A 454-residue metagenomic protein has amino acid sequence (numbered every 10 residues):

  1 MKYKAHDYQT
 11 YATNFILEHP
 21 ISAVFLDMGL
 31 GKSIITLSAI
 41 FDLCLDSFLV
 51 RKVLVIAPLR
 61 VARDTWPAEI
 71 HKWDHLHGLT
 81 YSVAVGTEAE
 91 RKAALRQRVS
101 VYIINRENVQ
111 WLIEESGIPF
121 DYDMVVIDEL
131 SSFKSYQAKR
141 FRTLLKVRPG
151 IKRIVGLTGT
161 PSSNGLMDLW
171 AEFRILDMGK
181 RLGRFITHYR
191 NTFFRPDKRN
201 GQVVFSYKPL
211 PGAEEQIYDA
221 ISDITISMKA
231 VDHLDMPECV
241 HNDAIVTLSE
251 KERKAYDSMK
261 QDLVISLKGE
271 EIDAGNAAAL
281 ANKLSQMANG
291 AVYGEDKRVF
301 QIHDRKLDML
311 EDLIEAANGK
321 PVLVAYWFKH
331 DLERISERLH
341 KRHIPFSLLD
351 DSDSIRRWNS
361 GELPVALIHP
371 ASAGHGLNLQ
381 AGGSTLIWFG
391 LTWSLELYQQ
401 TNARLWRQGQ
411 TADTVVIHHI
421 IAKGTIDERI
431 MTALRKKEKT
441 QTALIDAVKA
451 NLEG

Functional and structural regions predicted by a protein language model:
M1, E18, L30-G31, I35-L45 (+4 more regions): Conserved Helicase C-terminal RecA-like lobe
M1-F25: Conserved pre-motif I regulatory segment
M28-G29, I151-L166, R174: Conserved helicase ATPase motor motifs in RecA-like P-loop NTPase domains
I35, V50-K72, S163-D168, F328-K329: Conserved Walker A/P-loop ATP-binding site and its immediately adjacent core in helicase/helicase-like ATPase domains
V61-G86, L176-G179: Conserved helix-turn-beta segment of the N-terminal RecA-like "Helicase ATP-binding" lobe in SF1/SF2 helicases
I103-V109, E114-D121, A138-K152, G156 (+5 more regions): Inter-lobe coupling linker of SF2 helicases/translocases
Q110-E115, N164-L166, L332-S336, I355-N359 (+1 more regions): SF2 helicase motor core recognition
W393-G454: A conserved SF2-helicase RecA2
